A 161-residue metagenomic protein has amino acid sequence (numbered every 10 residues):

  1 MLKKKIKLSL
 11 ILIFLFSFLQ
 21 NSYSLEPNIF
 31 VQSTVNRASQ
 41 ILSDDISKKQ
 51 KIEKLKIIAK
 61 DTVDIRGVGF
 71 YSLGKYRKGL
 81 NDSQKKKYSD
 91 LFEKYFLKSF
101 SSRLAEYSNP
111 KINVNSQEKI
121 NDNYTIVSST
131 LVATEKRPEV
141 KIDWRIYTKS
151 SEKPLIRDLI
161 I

Functional and structural regions predicted by a protein language model:
M1-S9: Bacterial N-terminal signal peptides that target proteins for export
S9-F18: Bacterial N-terminal signal peptides
L19-S24: Sec/Tat signal peptide C-region and signal peptidase I cleavage site
E26-L104: Early exported N-terminus immediately downstream of N-terminal targeting peptides
R77, K94-Y95, I120, A133-T134 (+1 more regions): Solvent-exposed loop/turn segments at secondary-structure junctions within structured extracellular/periplasmic domains
K98-D143: Surface-exposed, charged secondary-structure patches
E139-I161: Short beta-strand edge/turn micro-motifs at domain boundaries
